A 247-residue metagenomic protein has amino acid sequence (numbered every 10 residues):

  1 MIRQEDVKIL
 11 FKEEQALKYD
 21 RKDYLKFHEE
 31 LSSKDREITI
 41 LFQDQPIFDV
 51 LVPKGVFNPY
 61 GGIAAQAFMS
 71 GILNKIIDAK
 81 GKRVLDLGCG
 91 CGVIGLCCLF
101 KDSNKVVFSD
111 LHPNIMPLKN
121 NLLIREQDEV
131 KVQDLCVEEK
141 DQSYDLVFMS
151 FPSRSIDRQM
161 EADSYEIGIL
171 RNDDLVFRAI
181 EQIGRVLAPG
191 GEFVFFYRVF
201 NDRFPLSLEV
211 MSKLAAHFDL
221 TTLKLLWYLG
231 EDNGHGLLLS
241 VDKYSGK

Functional and structural regions predicted by a protein language model:
M1-L41: N-terminal auxiliary segments of SAM/dcSAM-dependent transferases
E29-I77: Class I SAM-dependent transferase core
D49, K105, E129, D219-T221: Conserved beta-strand segments of alpha/beta enzyme cores
M69-K140, L146-I156: Conserved SAM/SAH cofactor-binding pocket of Class I
P113, M149-R178: Mobile active-site "lid"/loop adjacent to the S-adenosyl-L-methionine
N120, R158-A162, S207-L208: Short amphipathic alpha-helical segments
L175-L237: Conserved Class I SAM-dependent methyltransferase catalytic core
L239-K247: C-terminal lobe and adjacent flexible extensions of AdoMet/dcAdoMet transferase-like proteins
